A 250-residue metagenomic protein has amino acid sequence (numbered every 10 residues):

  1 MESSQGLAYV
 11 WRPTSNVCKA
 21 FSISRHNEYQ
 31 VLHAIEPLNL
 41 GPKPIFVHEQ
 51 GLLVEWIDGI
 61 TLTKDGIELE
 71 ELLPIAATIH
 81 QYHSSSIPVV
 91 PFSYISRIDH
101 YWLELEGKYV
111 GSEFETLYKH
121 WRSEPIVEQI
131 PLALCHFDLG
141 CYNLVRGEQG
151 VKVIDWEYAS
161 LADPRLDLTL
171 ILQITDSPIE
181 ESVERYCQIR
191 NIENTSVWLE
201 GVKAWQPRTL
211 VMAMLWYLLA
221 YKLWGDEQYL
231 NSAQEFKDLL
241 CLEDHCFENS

Functional and structural regions predicted by a protein language model:
M1-A8, R122-L166: Active-site acidic catalytic loop and adjacent metal/ATP-binding pocket of ATP-dependent phosphoryl transfer enzymes
E2-F92: ATP-binding pocket architecture of kinase catalytic cores
E28-Y29, T169-L172, N231-S232: Glycine-rich, phosphate-binding/catalytic loops in enzymes
I79-I87, P125, R190, Y221-G225 (+1 more regions): A general structural signal marking secondary-structure boundaries and capping sites
I87-F137, Y142, G147, N194 (+1 more regions): An alpha-helical support segment within catalytic cores of ATP-dependent transferases
S112, L215-S250: ATP/Mg2+ or Mg2+-diphosphate-binding catalytic cores that bind nucleotide phosphates or diphosphates via glycine-rich
R165-N194, P207-W224, L239: Active-site activation/catalytic loop segments of kinase-like enzymes and analogous catalytic loops in related
E200, A204-P207: Start-of-helix signal in alpha-solenoid helical-repeat scaffolds, especially tetratricopeptide repeats
